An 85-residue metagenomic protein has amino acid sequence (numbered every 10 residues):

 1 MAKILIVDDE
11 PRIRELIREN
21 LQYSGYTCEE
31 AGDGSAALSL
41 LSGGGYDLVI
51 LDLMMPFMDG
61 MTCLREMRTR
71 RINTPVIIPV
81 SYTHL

Functional and structural regions predicted by a protein language model:
D8: Conserved acidic carboxylate
R14, P56: The feature encodes the CheY-like receiver
E15-Y23: Charged docking surfaces used in two-component/phosphorelay signaling
G25-G32, L40: Short hydrophobic/Thr-rich beta-strand motif most characteristic of the beta2 strand and flanking loop of CheY-like
D33-A36, D59-T62: Acidic catalytic/metal-coordinating carboxylates
G45-I50: Active-site beta3 strand of CheY-like receiver
D52, V80: Active-site residues of response regulator receiver
T83-H84: Conserved small/polar residues in nucleotide/adenosyl-binding loops
